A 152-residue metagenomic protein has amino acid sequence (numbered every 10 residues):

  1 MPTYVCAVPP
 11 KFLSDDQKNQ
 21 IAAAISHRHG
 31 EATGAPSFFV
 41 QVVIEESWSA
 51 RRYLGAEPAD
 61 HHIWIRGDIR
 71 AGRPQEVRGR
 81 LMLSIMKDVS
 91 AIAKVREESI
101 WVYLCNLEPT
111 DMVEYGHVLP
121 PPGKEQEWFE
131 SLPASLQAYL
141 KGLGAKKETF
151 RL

Functional and structural regions predicted by a protein language model:
M1-L152: A domain-level signal for the structural core that forms small-molecule/cofactor-binding pockets and catalytic centers
